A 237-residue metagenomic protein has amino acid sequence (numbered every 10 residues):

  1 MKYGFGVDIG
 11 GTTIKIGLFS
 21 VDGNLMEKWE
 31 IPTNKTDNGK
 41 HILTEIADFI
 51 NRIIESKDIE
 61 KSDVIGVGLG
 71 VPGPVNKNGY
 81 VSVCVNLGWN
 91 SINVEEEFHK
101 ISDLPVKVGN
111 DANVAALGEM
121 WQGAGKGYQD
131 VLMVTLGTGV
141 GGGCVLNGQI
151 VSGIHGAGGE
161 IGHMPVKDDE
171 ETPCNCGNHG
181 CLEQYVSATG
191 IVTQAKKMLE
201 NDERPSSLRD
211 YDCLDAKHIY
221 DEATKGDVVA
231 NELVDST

Functional and structural regions predicted by a protein language model:
K2-D8, V64-G68, V131-T135, P173-N175: Short glycine-aspartate micro-motif
Y3-D48, Y80-S82, G156: Short glycine-rich, Thr/Ser-proximal phosphate-binding strand/loop in the N-terminal lobe of ATP-dependent enzymes
T12, P72-P74, G137-G139: Short glycine-rich anion-binding loops that position phosphate/pyrophosphate groups of nucleotides and phosphorylated
I16, I31, L69, F98 (+1 more regions): Residue-level signal for inorganic ion chemistry
G39-D48, E55, S62-V67, G73-L132: Glycine-rich phosphate-binding loop and adjoining helix at the ATP-binding site of ATP-dependent phosphoryl-transfer
V108-A112, V166-E203: Glycine-rich phosphate-binding loop plus the immediately following alpha-helix
K126-Y185: Glycine-rich phosphate-binding loop of actin/hexokinase-like ATP-binding domains
E183-T237: A mobile "lid/hinge" subdomain adjacent to the ATP/sugar-phosphate binding pocket shared across diverse ATP-dependent
